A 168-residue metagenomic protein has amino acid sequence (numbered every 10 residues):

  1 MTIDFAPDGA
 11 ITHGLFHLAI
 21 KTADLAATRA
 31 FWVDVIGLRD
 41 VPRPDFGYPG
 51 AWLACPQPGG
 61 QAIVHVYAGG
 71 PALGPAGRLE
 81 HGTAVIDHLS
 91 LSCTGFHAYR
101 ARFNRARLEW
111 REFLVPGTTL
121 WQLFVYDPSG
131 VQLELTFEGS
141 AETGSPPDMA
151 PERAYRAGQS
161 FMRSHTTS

Functional and structural regions predicted by a protein language model:
M1-I11, R100-S168: Vicinal oxygen chelate
T2-D4, P49, P71-G77: A short, acidic/glycine-rich surface segment
A10, K21-A62: Core segments of cupin and vicinal oxygen chelate
G14-A23, A51-P56, A76-R102, W121-Y126 (+1 more regions): Vicinal oxygen chelate
T28-F31, Y99-F103: Hydrophobic side chains in well-ordered alpha-helices
P42-D45, D87, F113-V115: Short beta-strand
F46, G69, T136-E138: Residue-level structural signal for beta-strand termini and adjacent loop
V64-Y67, E134: Conserved beta-strand in the GNAT
